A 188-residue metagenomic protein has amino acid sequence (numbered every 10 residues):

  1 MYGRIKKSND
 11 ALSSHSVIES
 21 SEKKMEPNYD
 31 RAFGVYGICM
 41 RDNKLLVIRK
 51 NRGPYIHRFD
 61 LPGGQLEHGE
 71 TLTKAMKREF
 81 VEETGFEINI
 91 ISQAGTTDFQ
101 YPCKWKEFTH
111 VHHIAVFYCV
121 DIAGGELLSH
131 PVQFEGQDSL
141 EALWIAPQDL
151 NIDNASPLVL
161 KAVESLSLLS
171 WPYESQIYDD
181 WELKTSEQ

Functional and structural regions predicted by a protein language model:
Y2-I38: Acidic, metal-coordinating catalytic segment for phosphate/diphosphate chemistry, firing primarily on the Nudix
Y2-I5, F59, L127-L128, Q133-Q188: Nudix hydrolase/Nudix homology domain
G37, Q93, Y118-V120: A structural signal for short, well-ordered beta-strand segments
R41: A cytosolic small-molecule/anion-sensing beta-strand core signal
K44-E82: Conserved Nudix-box catalytic region and its N-terminal flanking loop in Nudix hydrolases and closely related
L66-N89, Q100-A155: Unchanged
A94-Q100: Generic short beta-strand segments
